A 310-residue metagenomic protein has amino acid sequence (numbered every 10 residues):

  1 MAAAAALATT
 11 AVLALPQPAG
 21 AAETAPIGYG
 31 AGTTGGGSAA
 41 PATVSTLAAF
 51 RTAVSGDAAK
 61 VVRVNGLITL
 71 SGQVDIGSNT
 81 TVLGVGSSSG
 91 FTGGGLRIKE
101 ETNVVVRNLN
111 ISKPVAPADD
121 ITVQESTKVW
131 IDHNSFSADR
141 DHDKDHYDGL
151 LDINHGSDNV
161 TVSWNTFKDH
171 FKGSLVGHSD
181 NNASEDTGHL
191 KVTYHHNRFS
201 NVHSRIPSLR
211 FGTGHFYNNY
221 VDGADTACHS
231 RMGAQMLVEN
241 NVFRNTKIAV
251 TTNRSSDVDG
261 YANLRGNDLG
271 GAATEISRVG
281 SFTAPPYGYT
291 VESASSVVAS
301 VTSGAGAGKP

Functional and structural regions predicted by a protein language model:
M1-A21: Secretory targeting and sorting signals
A22-G37, I76-S78, R140-K144, K168-K172 (+1 more regions): Post-signal peptide N-terminal regions of Sec-secreted extracellular proteins
I27-R63: Acidic Gly/Asp/Thr-rich repetitive segments characteristic of extracellular carbohydrate-active and adhesion proteins
R51-A58, G66-L83, S89-N108, S112-T127 (+1 more regions): Extracellular beta-strand-rich solenoid/capping regions of secreted or surface-exposed proteins that bind or remodel
Q73-I76, G90, G94-E100, A118-E125 (+6 more regions): Glycine-rich beta-solenoid repeat tracts in large extracellular/virion proteins
N79-V85, T102-K113, E125-D141, S157-H178 (+4 more regions): Right-handed parallel beta-helix
S208-F211, N218-V221, D225-P310: Extracellular beta-rich repeat passengers
